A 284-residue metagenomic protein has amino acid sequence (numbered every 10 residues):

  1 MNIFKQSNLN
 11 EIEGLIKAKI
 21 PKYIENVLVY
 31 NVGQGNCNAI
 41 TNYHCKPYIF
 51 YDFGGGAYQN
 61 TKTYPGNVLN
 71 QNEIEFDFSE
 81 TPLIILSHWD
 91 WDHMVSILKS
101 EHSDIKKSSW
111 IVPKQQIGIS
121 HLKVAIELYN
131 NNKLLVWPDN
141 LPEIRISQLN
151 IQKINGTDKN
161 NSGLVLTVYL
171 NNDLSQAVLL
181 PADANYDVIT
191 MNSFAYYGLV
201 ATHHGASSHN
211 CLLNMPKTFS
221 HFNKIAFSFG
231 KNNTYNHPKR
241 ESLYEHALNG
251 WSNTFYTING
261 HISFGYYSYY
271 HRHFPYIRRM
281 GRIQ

Functional and structural regions predicted by a protein language model:
M1-E80, N131-S208, F264-Q284: Core dinuclear metal-dependent hydrolase active-site scaffold
D52-G55, I84-I85, I111, N232: Second-shell loop/turn segments in exported
Y58-E75, M94-S100, G118-N131, S208-M215 (+1 more regions): Well-ordered, non-membrane alpha-helical segments in soluble/globular domains
D77-F78, E101-K106, N192-A195, N214-F222 (+1 more regions): Short, conserved loop/helix-junction motifs that constitute active-site signature segments in enzyme catalytic cores
S79-S103, T202, A206-L213: Di-metal (Zn2+ and/or Mg2+/Mn2+) metal-binding site signature of metallo-dependent hydrolases with the MBL/beta-CASP
D90-D92, Q116-I117, A184-Y186, V200-A206 (+1 more regions): Catalytic metal-binding/acid-base residues of hydrolase active sites
D104-V165, H221-Q284: Binuclear metal-ion centers of metallo-dependent hydrolases, dominated by the metallo-beta-lactamase
